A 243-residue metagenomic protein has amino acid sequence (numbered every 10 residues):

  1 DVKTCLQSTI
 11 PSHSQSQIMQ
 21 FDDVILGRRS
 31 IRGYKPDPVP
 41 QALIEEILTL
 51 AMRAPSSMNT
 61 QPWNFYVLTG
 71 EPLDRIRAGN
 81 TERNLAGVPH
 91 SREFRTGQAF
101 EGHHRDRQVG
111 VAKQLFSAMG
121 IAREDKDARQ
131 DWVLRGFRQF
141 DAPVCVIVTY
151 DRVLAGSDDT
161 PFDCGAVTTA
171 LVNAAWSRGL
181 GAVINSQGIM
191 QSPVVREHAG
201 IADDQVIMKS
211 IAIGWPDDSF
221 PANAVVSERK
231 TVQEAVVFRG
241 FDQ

Functional and structural regions predicted by a protein language model:
V2-Q243: Acidic, surface-exposed loops and disordered segments
